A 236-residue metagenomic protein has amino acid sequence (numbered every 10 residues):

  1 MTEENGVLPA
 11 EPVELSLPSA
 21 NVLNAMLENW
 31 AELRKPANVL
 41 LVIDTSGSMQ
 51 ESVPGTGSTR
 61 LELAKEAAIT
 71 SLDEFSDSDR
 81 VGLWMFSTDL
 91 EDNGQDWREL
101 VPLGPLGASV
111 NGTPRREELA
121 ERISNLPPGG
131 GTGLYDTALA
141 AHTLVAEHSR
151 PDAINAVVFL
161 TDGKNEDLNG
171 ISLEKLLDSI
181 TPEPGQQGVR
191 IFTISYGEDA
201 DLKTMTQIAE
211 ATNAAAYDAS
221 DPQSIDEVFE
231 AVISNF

Functional and structural regions predicted by a protein language model:
M1, N5, L23-A25, E32 (+1 more regions): C-terminal "exit" segments of structured domains
M1-G57, A108-V110, T143, E198: Acidic, polar low-complexity linker/tail segments
E28-N29, S46-L61, T70-S71, P105-S109 (+4 more regions): Second-shell loop/turn segments in exported
K35-N38, S76-G82, R150-N155, P184-F192 (+2 more regions): Loop/turn elements at helix/coil->beta-strand transitions in domains of secreted/extracellular proteins
P36-A37, G47-L83, G107-R115, T137-A138 (+1 more regions): …and closely analogous acidic/polar surface helices at protein-protein or active-site interfaces in A-domain-like
D44-S46, A64, L83-F86, A141 (+3 more regions): DG-centered beta-turn motif at the end of beta-strands
E51-S52, R80-S124, L144-H148, L168-E174 (+1 more regions): Short beta-strand-loop
G163-A211, A219, S224-N235: VWA/integrin I-like adhesion module and closely mimicked acidic/polar interface patches used
